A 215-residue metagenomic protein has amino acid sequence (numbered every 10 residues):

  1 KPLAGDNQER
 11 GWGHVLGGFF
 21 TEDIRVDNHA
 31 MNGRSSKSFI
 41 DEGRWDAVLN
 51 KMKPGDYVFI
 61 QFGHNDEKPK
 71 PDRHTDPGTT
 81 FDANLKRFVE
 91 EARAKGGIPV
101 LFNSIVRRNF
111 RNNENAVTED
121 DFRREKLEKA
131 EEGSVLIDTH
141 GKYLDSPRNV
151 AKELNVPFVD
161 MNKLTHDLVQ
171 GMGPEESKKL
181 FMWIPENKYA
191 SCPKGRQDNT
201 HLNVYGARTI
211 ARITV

Functional and structural regions predicted by a protein language model:
K1-A30, D46-P54, V58: Serine-esterase "nucleophile elbow" of acetyl-processing enzymes
K1-L3, S36, P69: Short substrate-entry loop that stabilizes the transition state in hydrolases
P2, S38, N199-H201: Residue-level preference for alpha-helix termini and adjacent loops
G11, A30-G33, G63, G206: Glycine-centered flexibility sites
M31-S36, N109: Acidic helix-start/capping segments at beta-turn-to-alpha-helix junctions
S35-G43: Structural motif
G43-V215: Alpha-helical cap/lid subdomain in secreted, periplasmic, or secretory-pathway luminal O-acyl-processing enzymes
